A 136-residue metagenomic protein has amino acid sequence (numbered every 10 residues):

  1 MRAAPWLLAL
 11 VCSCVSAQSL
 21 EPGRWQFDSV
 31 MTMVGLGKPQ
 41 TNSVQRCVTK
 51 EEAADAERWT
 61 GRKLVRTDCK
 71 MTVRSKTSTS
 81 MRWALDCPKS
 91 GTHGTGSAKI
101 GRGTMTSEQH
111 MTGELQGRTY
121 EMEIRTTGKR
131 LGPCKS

Functional and structural regions predicted by a protein language model:
M1-P5: Positively charged n-region of N-terminal signal peptides that target proteins for export
W6-A17: Hydrophobic h-region of N-terminal signal peptides that target proteins for export in Gram-negative bacteria
Q18-P22, K50, V73-S80, S97-M105 (+1 more regions): A short, structured loop/turn motif at beta-sheet edges
E21-G35: Tryptophan-anchored aromatic micro-motifs
F27-S29, R82-P88, E108-G113: Short beta-strand segments that buttress and anchor functional surface loops
Q40-T95: Central antiparallel beta-sheet cores of small beta-barrel/beta-sandwich binding domains
V44-C47, M71-V73, H93-I100, Q109-M111 (+1 more regions): Hydrophobic/aromatic beta-strand elements that line small-molecule binding cavities or substrate pockets in beta-rich
L115-S136: Edge beta-strand at a domain terminus
